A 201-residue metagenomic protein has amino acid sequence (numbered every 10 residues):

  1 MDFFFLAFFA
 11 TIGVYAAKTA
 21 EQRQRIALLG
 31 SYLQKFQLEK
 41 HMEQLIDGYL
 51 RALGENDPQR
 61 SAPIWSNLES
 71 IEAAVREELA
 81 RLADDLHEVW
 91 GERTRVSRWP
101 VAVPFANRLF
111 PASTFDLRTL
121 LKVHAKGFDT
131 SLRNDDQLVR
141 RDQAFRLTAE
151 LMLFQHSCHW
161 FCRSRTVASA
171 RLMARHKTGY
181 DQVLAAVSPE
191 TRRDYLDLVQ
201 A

Functional and structural regions predicted by a protein language model:
M1-A7: Feature marks short, highly hydrophobic, charge-poor N-terminal signal-anchor/signal peptide-like helices that anchor
A7-Y15: C-terminal single-pass membrane-anchor helix
T19-W90: N-terminal topogenic membrane-targeting module
R25, L29, I64, L82 (+4 more regions): Generic structural signal of hydrophobic/aromatic residues within well-ordered alpha-helices of folded domains
F36, E55-N56, D135-D142, F161-S164: Short acidic, glycine/proline-enriched loop segments that cap or flank alpha-helices
S66-E69, W90-P104, S169-D181: Charge-rich, acidic-biased intrinsically disordered regions
E72-C158: Interfacial alpha-helical end/capping and short helix-turn segments at domain and membrane boundaries
R140-A201: Glycine-rich, aromatic-bearing surface loops/beta-hairpins
